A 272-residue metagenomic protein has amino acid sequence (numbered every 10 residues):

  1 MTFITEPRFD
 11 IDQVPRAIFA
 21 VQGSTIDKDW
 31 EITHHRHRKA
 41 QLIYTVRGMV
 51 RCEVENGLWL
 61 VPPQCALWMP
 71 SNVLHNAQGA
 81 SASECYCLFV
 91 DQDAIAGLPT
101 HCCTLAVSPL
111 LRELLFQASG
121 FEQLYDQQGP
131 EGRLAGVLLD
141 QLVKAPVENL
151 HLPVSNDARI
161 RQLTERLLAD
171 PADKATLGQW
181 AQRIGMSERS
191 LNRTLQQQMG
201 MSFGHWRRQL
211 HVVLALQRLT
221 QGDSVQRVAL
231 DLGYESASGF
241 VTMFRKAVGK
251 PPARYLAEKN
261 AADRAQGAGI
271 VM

Functional and structural regions predicted by a protein language model:
M1-M49, G267-V271: Generic protein-terminus/edge-of-domain signal
I32, R47-E53, A66-L67, H75: Short beta-strand segments in beta-sandwich/barrel cores
N56-P70: Short acidic-glycine-tyrosine-enriched beta hairpin
Q64, L191, L195, G239-F240 (+1 more regions): Short hydrophobic/aromatic patch on the recognition helix
N72-I95, T100-C102: Ligand-binding loop in jelly-roll beta-barrel domains
I95-E165: Amphipathic alpha-helical segments enriched in hydrophobic/aromatic residues interleaved with Lys/Arg
A118-D126, Q141-N149, L163-T176, L195 (+4 more regions): Basic, amphipathic alpha-helical hairpins
G178, M186, Q197-V241, A257-M272: Terminal helix-turn-helix DNA-binding modules in bacterial transcription factors
